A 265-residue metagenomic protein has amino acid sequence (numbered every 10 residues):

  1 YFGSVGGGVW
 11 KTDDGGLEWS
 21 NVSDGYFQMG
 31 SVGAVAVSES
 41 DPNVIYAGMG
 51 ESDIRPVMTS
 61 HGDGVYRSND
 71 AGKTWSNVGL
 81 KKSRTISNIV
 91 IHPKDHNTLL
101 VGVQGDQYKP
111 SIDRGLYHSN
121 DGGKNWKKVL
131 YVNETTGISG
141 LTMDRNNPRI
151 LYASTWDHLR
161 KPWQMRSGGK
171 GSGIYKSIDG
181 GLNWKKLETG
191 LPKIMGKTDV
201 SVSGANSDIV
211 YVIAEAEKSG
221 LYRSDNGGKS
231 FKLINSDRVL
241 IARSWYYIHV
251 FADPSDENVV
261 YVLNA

Functional and structural regions predicted by a protein language model:
Y1-A265: Beta-propeller blade termini and top-face loops
